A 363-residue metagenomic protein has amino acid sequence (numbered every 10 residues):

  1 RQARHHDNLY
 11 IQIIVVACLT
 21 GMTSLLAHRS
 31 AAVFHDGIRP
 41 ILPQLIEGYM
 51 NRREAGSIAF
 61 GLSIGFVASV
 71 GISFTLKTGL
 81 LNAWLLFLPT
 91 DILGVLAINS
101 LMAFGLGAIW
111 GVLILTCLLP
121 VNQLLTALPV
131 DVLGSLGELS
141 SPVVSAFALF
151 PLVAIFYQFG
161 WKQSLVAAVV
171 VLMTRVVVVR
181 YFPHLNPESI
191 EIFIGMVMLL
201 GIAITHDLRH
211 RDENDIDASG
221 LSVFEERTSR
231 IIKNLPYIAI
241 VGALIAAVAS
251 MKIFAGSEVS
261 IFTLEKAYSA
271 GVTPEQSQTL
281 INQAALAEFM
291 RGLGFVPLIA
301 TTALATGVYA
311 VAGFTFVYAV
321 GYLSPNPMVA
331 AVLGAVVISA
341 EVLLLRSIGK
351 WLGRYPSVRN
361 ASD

Functional and structural regions predicted by a protein language model:
R1-H5: N-terminal amphipathic/basic-hydrophobic helices that include classical n-h-c signal peptides and signal-anchor
H6-S57, L85-G307, F314-D363: Signature of multi-pass transmembrane helix bundles
G48-S73: A generic, lipid-embedded transmembrane alpha helix
A68-P89, L323: Membrane-interface helix-loop-helix modules in multi-pass membrane proteins
